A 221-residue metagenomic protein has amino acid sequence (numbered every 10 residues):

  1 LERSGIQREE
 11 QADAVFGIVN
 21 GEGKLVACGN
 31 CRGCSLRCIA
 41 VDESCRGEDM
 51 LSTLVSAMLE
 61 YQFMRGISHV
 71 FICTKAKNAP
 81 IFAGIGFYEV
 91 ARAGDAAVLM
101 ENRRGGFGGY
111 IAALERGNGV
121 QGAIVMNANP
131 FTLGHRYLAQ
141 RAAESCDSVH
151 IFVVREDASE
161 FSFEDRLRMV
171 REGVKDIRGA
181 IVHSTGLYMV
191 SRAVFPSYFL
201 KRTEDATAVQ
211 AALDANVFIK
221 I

Functional and structural regions predicted by a protein language model:
L1-E10, V19-K24: Short amphipathic alpha-helix that is part of the acyltransferase structural core
A12-D13, C146: Short, well-ordered alpha-helix to beta-strand connector turns
G17, G23-A40: Conserved beta-strand in the GNAT
I39-G47: A short, internal acetyl-CoA/4′-phosphopantetheine-binding micro-motif in the GNAT/acyltransferase core
G47-Q62, G84, H135-Q140: Conserved acetyl-CoA-binding loop-helix of GNAT-fold acetyltransferases
Q62-T74: Conserved GNAT acetyl-CoA-binding A-motif
T74, N78-I221: Nucleotidyltransferase catalytic core that binds NTPs
